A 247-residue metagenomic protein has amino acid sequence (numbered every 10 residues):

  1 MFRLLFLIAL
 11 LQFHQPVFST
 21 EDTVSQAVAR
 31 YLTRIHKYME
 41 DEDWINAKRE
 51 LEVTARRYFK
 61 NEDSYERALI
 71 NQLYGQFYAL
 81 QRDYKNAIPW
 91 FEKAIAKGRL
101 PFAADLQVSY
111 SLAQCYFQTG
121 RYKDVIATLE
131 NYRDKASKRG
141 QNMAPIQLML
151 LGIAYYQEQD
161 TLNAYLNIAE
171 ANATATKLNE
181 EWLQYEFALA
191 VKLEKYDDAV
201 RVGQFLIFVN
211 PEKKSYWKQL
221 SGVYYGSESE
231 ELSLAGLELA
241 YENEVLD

Functional and structural regions predicted by a protein language model:
F13-P89, P101-Q107: N-terminal leader/linker segments that initiate helical-solenoid repeat arrays
D22-T23, E62, R99-L100, S137-G140 (+2 more regions): Structural signature of alpha-solenoid helical repeat scaffolds
S25, Y65, A103, Q141-M143 (+2 more regions): Residue signature of alpha-solenoid helical repeat architecture, marking inter-repeat boundaries and helix-start
R30, I70, V108, I146-Q147 (+2 more regions): The tetratricopeptide repeat
R34, Y74, L112, L150-L151 (+2 more regions): Structural register within alpha-helical repeat arrays
D41, Q81, T119, Q157-Q159 (+2 more regions): Structural motif corresponding to the intra-repeat A-B loop/turn of tetratricopeptide repeats
K48-T54, N86-I95, K123-D134, T161-A173 (+2 more regions): Alpha-helical repeat scaffolds
